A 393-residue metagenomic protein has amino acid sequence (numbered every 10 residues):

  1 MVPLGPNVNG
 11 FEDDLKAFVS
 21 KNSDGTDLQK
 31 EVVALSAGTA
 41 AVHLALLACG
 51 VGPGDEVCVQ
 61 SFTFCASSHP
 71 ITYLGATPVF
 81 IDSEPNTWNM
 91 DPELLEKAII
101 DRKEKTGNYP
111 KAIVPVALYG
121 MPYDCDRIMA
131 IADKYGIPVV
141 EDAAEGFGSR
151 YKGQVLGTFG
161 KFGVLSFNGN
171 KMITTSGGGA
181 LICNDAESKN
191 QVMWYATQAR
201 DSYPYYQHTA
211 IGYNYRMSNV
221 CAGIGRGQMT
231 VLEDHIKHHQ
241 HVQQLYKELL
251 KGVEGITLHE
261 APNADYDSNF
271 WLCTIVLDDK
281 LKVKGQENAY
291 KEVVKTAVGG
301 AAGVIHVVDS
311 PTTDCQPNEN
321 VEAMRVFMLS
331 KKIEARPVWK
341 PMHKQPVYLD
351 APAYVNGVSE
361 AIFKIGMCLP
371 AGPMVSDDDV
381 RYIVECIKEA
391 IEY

Functional and structural regions predicted by a protein language model:
L4-E56, P70-T72, F80-D82, K105 (+1 more regions): Phosphate-binding glycine-rich loop
P6-D14, S20-N22, T26-K30, E93 (+7 more regions): PLP-dependent aminotransferase class I/II
H43-D101, A297, T313, M328: Conserved PLP-anchoring active-site segment centered on the Schiff-base-forming lysine
D55, S61-T63, D82-E84, A143 (+3 more regions): Nucleotide-sugar donor-binding loop of glycosyltransferases
H69-I71, I131, V220: Hydrophobic/aromatic ligand-binding patch that stacks against planar heteroaromatic rings of cofactors or nucleotides
L74, K134-Y135, K331: Helix C-cap/helix->beta junction micro-motif
N86-T175, A180-I182, E187, C368: Active-site phosphate-binding strand-loop segment of PLP-dependent enzymes
